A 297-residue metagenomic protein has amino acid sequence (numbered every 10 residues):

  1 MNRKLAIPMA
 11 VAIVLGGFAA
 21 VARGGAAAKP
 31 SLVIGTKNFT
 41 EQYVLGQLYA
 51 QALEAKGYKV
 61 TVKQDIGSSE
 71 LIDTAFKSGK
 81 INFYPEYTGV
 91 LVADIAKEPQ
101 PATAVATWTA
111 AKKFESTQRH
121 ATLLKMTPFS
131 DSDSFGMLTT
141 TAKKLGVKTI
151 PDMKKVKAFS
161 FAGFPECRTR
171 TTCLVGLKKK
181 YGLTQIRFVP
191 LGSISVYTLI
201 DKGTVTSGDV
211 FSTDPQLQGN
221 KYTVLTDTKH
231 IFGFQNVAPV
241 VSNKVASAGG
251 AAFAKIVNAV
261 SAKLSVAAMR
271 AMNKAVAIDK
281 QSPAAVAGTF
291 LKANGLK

Functional and structural regions predicted by a protein language model:
M1-S31: Short, low-complexity disordered leader/linker segments with a strong preference for bacterial N-terminal type II
S31-Q47, Q64-S69, E166-R168: Extracytoplasmic "Venus flytrap"
Y49-K56, I150-F159, G163-I186, F290: Ligand-binding cleft/hinge of the Venus flytrap
K63-T74, I186-T198: Short helix-initiation/N-cap motifs at beta->coil->alpha
K77-E86, K157-S160, I186, I200-V210: Alpha-to-beta junction loops
I95-V105, T109-L124, K202-T204, Q216-H230: Ligand-binding "clamshell"
A104-F161, N243, A262-V266: A conserved helix-loop-strand patch within extracytoplasmic ligand-binding domains of the periplasmic binding
Q118-A121, T127-S134, T213-S261: Periplasmic-binding protein-like
